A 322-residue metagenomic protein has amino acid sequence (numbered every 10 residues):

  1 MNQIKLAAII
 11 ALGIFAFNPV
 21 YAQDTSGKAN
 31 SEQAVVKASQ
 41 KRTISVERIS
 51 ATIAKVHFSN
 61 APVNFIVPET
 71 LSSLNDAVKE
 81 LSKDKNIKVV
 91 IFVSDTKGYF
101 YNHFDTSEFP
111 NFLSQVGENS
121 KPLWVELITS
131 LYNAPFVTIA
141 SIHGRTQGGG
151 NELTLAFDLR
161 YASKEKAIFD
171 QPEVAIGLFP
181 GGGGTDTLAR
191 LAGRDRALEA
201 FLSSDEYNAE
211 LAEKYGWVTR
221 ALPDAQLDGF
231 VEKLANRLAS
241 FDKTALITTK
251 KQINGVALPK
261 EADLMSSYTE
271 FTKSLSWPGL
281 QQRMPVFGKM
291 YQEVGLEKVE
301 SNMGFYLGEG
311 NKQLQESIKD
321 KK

Functional and structural regions predicted by a protein language model:
M1-A8: Bacterial N-terminal signal peptides that target proteins for export
Q23-A51, K97, S204, N208-A209 (+2 more regions): C-terminal alpha-helix plus adjacent terminal tail
Q23-V93, K321-K322: Conserved CoA-thioester-binding segment of acyl-CoA-metabolizing enzymes
V56, S73-L74, F92, D105 (+5 more regions): Terminal peptide-recognition signature
A77-E80, L123-P135: Catalytic-core regions built around general acid/base machinery
V93-L127, T146: Glycine- (often His-adjacent) and acidic-residue-rich active-site loop that binds/positions the CoA thioester
S130-G149, L153-K243: Crotonase-fold acyl-CoA enzyme core
